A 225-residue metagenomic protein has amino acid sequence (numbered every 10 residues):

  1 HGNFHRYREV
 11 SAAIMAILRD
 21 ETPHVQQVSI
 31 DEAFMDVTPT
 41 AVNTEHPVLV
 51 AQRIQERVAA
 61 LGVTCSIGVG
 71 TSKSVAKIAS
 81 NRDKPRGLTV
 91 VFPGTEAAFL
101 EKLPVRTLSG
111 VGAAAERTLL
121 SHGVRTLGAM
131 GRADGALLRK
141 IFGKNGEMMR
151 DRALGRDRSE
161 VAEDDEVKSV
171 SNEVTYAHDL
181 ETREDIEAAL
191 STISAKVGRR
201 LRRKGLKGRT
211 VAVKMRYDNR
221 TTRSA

Functional and structural regions predicted by a protein language model:
H1-M149, V161, R199: Gly/Gly-Pro- and Ser/Thr-rich, intrinsically disordered tail segments characteristic of DNA damage-repair and tolerance
A115-A225: DNA-contacting surface of Y-family translesion DNA polymerases
